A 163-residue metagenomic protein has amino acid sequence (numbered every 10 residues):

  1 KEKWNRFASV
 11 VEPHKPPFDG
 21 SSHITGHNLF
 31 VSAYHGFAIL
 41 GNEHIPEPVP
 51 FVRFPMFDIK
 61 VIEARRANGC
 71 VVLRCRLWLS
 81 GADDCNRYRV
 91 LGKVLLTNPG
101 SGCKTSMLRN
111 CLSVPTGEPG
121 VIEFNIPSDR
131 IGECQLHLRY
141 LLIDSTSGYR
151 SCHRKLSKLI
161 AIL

Functional and structural regions predicted by a protein language model:
K1-R53: Long, polar/Ser/Thr-enriched low-complexity segments that form simple helices or flexible linkers at protein ends
N5-E12, R87, L96-P99, V114: Function-determining surface determinants
A38-R76: Surface-exposed beta-loop interaction hotspot
V49, R109-T116, D144-L163: Short beta-strand elements
V71-D84, F124: Aromatic/hydrophobic beta-strand junction motif of beta-rich domains
L79-S106, C134, L138-D144: Extended low-complexity, serine/threonine- and proline-enriched intrinsically disordered segments
P115-N125: Aromatic sugar-binding surface patches on proteins that engage polysaccharides or sugar-phosphate polymers
N125-C152: Beta-strand-rich modules
